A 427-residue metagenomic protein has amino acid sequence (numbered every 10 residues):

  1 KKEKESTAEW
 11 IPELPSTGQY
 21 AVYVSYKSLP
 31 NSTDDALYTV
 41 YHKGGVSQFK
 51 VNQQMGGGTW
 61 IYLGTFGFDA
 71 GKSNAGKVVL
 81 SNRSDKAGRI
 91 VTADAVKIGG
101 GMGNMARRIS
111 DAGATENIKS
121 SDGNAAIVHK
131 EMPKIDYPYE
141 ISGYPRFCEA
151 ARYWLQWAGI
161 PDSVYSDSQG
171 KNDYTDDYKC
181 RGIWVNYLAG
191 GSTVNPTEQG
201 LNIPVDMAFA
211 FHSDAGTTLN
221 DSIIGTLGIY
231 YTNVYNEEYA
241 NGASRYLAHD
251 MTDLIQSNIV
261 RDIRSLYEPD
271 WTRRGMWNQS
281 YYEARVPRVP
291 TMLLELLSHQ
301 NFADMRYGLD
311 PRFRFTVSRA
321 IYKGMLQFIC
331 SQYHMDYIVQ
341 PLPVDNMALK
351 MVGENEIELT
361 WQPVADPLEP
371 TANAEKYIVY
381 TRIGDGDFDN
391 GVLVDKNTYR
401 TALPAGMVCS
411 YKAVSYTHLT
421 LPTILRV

Functional and structural regions predicted by a protein language model:
A8-L29: A short beta-strand element within beta-rich, extracytoplasmic domains of secreted/secretory-pathway proteins
K43-G71: Extracellular carbohydrate recognition and processing domains and analogous Trp-centered ligand-binding platforms
V79-G88: Short beta-strand-plus-loop segments that form exposed binding edges in beta-rich domains
G99-G101, S192, M207-N236, Y267-M335: Active-site-adjacent mobile loop/cap segments within catalytic or ligand-binding domains
R107-I224: Catalytic-core regions of hydrolytic enzymes
I357-P370: Conserved aromatic anchor
A372-G406, V414: Recognizes extended acidic, P/S/T-rich segments that occur within or adjacent to Ig-like beta-sandwich modules
T417-T423: Conserved small/polar residues in nucleotide/adenosyl-binding loops
